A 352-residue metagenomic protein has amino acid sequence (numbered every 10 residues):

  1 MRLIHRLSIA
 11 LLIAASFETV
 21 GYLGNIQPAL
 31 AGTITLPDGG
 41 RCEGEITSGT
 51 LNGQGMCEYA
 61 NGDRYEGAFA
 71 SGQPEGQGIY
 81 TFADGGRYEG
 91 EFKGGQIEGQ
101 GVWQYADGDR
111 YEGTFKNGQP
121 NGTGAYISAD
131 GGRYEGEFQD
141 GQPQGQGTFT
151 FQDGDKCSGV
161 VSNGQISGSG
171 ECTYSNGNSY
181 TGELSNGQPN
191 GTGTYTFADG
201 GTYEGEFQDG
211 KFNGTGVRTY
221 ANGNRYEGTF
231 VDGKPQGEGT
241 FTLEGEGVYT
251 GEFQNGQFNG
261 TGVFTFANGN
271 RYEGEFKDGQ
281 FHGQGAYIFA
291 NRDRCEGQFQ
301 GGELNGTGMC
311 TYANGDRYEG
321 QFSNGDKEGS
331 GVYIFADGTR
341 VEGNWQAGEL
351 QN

Functional and structural regions predicted by a protein language model:
M1-I13: Bacterial N-terminal signal peptides that target proteins for export
A15-P28: C-terminal segment of classical bacterial N-terminal signal peptides
I26-S48: Short N-terminal segments immediately surrounding and downstream of signal-peptide cleavage
P28-G32, G131, G164, E246 (+1 more regions): Generic structural signal for short, solvent-exposed loop/turn connectors between secondary structure elements
T33-T35, M56-E58, A68, I79-T81 (+13 more regions): Threonine-centered tandem repeat motifs in low-complexity domains
R41-L51, R64-E75, R87-E98, R110-N121 (+10 more regions): Conserved anchor residues at repeat-unit boundaries in beta-strand-based tandem repeats, strongest for the MORN repeat
